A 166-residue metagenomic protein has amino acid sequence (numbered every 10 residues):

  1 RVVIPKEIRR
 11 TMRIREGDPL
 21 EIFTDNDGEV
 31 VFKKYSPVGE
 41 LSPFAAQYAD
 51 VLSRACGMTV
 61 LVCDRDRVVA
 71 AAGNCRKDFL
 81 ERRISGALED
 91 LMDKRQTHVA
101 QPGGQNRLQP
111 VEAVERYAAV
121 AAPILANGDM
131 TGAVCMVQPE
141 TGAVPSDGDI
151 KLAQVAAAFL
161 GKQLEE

Functional and structural regions predicted by a protein language model:
V2-A71: Intrinsically disordered, low-complexity terminal regulatory regions
K6, Y35, P102-G103, I124: Fold-independent oxyanion-binding glycine-rich loops and adjacent beta-strand/coil segments at enzyme active sites
V30, A122, V134: A broad, low-specificity signal marking well-ordered, structured residues that form hydrophobic/aromatic
G39-V51, I84-E89, A133-E166: Juxtadomain coupling helices with adjacent low-complexity linkers
A49-A113: Structured interaction and signal-relay segments at domain junctions
A71, G132-A133: Short glycine-/small-residue motifs
A118-L125: A short, aliphatic-rich beta-strand micro-motif
